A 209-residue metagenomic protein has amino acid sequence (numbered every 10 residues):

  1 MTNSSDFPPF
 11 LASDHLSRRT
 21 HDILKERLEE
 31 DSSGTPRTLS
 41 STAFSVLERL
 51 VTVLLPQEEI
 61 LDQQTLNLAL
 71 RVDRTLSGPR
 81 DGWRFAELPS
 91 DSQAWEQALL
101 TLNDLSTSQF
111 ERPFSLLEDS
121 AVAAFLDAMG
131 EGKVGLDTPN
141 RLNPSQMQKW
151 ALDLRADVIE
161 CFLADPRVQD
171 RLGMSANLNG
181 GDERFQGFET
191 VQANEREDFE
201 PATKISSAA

Functional and structural regions predicted by a protein language model:
T2-L11, K25-S32, V46-R49, V53 (+1 more regions): Mature-region segments of soluble proteins
R19-H21: N-terminal regions that are enriched for targeting/export leaders and immediately downstream pro/stem segments
T35-S45: A conserved active-site cap/scaffold subdomain adjacent to cofactor or substrate pockets
